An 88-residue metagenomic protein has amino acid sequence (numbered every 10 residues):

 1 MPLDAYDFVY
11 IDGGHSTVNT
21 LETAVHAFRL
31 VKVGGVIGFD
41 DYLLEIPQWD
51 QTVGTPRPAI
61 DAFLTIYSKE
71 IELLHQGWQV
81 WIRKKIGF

Functional and structural regions predicted by a protein language model:
M1-V9: A short acidic, Gly/Pro-enriched loop at the edge of an enzyme's catalytic core that lines a small-molecule cofactor
D12-H15: Switch II (G3) loop of P-loop NTPases
T17-F88: C-terminal substrate-binding/active-site "lid" region of AdoMet-derived donor-dependent transferases
